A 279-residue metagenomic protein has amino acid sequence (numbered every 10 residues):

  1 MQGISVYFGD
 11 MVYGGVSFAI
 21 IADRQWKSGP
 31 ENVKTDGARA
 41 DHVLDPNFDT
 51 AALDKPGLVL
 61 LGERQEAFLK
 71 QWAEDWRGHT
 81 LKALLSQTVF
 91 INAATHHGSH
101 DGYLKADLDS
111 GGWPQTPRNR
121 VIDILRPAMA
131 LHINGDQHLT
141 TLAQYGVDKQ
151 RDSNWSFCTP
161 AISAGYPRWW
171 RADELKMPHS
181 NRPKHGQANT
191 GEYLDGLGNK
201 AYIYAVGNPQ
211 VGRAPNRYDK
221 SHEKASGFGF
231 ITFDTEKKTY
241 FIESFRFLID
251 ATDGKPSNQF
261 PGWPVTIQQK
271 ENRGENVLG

Functional and structural regions predicted by a protein language model:
M1-G279: Long, structured stretches of catalytic cores involved in phosphate-ester chemistry, encompassing
